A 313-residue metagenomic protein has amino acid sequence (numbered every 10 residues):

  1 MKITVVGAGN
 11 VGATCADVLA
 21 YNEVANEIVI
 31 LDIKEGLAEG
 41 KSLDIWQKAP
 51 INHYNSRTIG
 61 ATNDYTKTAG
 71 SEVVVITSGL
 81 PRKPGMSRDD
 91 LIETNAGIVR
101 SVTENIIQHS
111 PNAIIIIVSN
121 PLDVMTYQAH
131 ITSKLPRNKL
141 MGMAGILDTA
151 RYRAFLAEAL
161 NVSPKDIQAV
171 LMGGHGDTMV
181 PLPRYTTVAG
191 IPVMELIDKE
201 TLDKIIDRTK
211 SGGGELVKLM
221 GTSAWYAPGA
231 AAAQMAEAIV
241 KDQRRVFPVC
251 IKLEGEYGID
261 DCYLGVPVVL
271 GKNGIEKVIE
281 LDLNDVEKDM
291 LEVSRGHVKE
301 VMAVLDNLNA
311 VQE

Functional and structural regions predicted by a protein language model:
M1-I3: Extreme N-terminal starter segment of soluble prokaryotic enzymes
A8-G9: Glycine-rich Rossmann-fold phosphate-binding loop(s) that bind the pyrophosphate of adenine dinucleotide cofactors
G12-A13: N-terminal Rossmann-fold NAD(P) dinucleotide-binding loop
I33-S71, K299-N307: Conserved N-terminal Rossmann-fold NAD(P) cofactor-binding segment
I51-A113: Rossmann-like NAD(P)-binding element
S87-R153: Rossmann-like NAD(P)(H) cofactor-binding subdomain of soluble oxidoreductases
S133-K139, D148-E313: C-terminal substrate-binding/catalytic lobe of Rossmann-fold NAD(P)-dependent dehydrogenases
